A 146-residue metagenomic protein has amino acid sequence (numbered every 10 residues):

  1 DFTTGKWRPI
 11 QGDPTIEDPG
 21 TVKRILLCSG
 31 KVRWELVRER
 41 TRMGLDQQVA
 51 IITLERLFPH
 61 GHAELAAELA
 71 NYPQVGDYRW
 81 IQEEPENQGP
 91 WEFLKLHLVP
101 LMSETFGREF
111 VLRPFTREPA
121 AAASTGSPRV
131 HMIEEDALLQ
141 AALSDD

Functional and structural regions predicted by a protein language model:
D1-V32: Active-site phosphate/pyrophosphate-binding segments
P9, V32-E35, E64-A67: Well-ordered alpha-helical segments embedded in enzymatic catalytic cores
T15-T21, A67-G76: Glycine-rich phosphate/diphosphate-binding loops that line cofactor/substrate pockets in enzymes
P19, L27-G30, W34-L36, L45 (+4 more regions): NTP/phosphate- and nucleic-acid-binding module
C28-G30, T53-R56, G61, I81-P85 (+1 more regions): Active-site proximal loops enriched in glycine and acidic residues that flank catalytic Cys/His/Asp and coordinate
W34-V37, H60-H62, Q88-P90, S124: Short helix/loop capping segments that flank catalytic or ligand/cofactor-binding pockets
R38-Q74: Generic long, charged, amphipathic alpha-helical segments
A67-N71, Q82-D146: Peripheral docking tails and interdomain loops at the edges of cofactor- or intermediate-handling domains
